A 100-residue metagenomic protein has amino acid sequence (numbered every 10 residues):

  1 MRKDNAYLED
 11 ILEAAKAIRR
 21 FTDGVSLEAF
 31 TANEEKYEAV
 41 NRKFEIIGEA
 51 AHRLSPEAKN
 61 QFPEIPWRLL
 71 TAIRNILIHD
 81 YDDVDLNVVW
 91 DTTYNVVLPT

Functional and structural regions predicted by a protein language model:
M1-T100: Solvent-exposed interaction patches of small proteins and small membrane subunits
